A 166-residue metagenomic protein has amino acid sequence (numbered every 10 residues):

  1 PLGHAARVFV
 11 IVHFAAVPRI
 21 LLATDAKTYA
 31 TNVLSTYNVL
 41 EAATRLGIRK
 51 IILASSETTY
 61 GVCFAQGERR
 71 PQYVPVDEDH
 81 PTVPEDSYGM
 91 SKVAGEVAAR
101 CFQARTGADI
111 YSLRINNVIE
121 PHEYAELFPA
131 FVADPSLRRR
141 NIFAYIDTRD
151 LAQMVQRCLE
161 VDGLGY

Functional and structural regions predicted by a protein language model:
P1-T31: NAD(P)H-binding glycine-rich loop region in Rossmannoid oxidoreductase-like domains and their noncatalytic homologs
V10, S35-N38, K50, H80 (+2 more regions): Conserved cofactor-binding/catalytic machinery of classical short-chain dehydrogenase/reductase
I11-A15, I51-E57, G61, L113-I115: SDR active-site strand-loop-helix element
Y29-T36, L40, I52-S55, S91 (+1 more regions): Short alpha-helix in the Rossmann-fold core of NAD(P)-dependent oxidoreductases
N38-E85: Conserved Rossmann-fold NAD(P)-dependent oxidoreductase catalytic core, especially the SDR/UDP-sugar
S55, A98-P121: Conserved beta-loop-beta element that borders a ligand/cofactor-binding pocket
S87, S91-A94: Active-site helix of classical SDR
V118-P121, E126-P135, N141-Y166: Alpha-helical substrate-binding/gating segment
